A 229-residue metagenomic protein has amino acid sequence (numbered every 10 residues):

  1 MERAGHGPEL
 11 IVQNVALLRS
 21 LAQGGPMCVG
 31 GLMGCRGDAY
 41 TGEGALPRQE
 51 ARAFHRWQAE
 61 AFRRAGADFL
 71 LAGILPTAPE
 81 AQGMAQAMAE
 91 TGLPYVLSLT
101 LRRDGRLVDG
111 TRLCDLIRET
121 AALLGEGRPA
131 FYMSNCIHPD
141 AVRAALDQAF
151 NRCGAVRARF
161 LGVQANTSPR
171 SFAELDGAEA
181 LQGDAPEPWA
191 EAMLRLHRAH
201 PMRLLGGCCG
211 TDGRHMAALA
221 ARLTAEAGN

Functional and structural regions predicted by a protein language model:
M1-N229: Domain-level signal for soluble alpha/beta catalytic cores
